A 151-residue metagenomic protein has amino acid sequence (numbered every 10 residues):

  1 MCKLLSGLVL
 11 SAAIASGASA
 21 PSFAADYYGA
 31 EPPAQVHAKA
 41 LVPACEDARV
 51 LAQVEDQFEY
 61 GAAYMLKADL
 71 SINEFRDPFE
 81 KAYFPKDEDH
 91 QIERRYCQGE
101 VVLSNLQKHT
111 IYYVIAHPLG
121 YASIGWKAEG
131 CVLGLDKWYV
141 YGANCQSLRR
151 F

Functional and structural regions predicted by a protein language model:
M1-L4: Positively charged n-region of N-terminal signal peptides that target proteins for export
G7, F23-A24: N-terminal secretory targeting signals
G7-G17: Bacterial N-terminal signal peptides
A24-I92: N-terminal secretory signal peptides
K67-A68, V101-H109: A short, structured loop/turn motif at beta-sheet edges
I92-Q98: Short, hydrophobic/aromatic-rich segments at coil-to-beta transitions
Q107-A128: Extracytosolic low-complexity repeat regions of secreted or lipid-anchored proteins
Y121-F151: C-terminal partner/receptor-binding element of secreted or periplasmic proteins
